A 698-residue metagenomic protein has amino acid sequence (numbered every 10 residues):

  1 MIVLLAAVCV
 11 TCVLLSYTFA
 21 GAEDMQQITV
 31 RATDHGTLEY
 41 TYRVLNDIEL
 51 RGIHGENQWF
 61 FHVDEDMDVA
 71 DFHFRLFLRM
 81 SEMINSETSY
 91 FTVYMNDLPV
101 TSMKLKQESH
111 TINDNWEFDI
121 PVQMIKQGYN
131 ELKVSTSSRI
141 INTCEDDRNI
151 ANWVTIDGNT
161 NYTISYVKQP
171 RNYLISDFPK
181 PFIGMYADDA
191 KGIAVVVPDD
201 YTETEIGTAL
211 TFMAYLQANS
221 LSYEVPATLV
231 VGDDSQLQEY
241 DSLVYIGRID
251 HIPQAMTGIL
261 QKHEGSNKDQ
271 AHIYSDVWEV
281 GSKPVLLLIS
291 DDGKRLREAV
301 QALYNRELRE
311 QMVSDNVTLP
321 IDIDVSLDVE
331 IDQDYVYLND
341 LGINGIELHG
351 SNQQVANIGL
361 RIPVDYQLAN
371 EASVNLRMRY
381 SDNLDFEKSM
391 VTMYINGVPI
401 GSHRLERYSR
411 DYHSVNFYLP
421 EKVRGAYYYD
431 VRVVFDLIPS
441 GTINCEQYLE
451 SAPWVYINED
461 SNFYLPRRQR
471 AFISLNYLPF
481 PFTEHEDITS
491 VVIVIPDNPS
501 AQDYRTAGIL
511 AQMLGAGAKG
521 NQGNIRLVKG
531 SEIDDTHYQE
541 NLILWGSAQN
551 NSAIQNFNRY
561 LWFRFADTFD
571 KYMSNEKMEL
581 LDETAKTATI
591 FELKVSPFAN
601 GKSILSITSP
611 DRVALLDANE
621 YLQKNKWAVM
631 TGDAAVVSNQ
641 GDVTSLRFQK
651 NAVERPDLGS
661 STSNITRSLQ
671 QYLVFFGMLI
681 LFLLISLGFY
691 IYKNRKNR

Functional and structural regions predicted by a protein language model:
M1-A6, K696-R698: Positively charged n-region of N-terminal signal peptides that target proteins for export
V3-S16: Bacterial N-terminal signal peptides
G21-R698: Solvent-exposed alpha-helical segments and adjacent loops that form catalytic or protein-interaction surfaces
